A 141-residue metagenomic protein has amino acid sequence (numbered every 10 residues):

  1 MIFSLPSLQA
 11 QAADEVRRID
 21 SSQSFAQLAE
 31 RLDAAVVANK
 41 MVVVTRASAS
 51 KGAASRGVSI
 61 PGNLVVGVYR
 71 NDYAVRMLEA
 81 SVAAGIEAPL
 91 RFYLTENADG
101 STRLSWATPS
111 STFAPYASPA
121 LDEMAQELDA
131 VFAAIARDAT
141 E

Functional and structural regions predicted by a protein language model:
I2-Q9: C-terminal segment of classical bacterial N-terminal signal peptides
A10-K40, R137, E141: Terminal, regulation- and interaction-focused segments at domain boundaries
R18-A29, R46, N71, S118-L121 (+2 more regions): Solvent-exposed, acidic/flexible segments
D33, V37, M41-L94, P109: Compact, glycine-rich, soluble single-domain proteins
E87-D99, A136-E141: Short secondary-structure transition/capping segments
R91-S118: Beta-strand/loop substructures that line and gate deep hydrophobic ligand-binding cavities in soluble
T108-E141: C-terminal partner/receptor-binding element of secreted or periplasmic proteins
